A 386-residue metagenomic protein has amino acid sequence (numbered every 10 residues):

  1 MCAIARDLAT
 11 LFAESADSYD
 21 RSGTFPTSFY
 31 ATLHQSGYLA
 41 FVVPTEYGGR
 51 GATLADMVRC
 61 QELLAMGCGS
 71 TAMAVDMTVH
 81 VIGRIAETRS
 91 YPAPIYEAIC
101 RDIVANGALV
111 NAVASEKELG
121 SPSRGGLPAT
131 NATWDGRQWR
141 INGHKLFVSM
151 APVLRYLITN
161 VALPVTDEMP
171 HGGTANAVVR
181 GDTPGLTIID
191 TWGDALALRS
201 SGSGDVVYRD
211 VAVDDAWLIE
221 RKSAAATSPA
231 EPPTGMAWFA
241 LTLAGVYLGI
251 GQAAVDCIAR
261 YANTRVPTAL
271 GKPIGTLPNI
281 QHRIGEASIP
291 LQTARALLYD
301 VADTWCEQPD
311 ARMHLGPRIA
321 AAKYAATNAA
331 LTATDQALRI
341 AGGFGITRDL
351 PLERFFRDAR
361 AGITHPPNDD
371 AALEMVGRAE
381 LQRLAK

Functional and structural regions predicted by a protein language model:
R6, G249, G285, Q292 (+2 more regions): Generic structural signal for well-ordered, non-transmembrane alpha-helical segments in soluble/cytosolic regions
A13, D17-D20, Q292-A325, L338-A341 (+1 more regions): C-terminal helix-coil-helix/basic helical segment that borders enzyme active sites and/or dimer interfaces and provides
T27-Q35, F41-S149: Glycine-rich flavin
Y30-A31, K272-L277, E307-A322, G345-A361: Charge-rich, acidic-biased intrinsically disordered regions
H144-I188: A short core secondary-structure module
L146-A151, A197, M236-T242, G362-H365: Glycine-rich phosphate/pyrophosphate-binding beta-alpha loops
G193-L291: Glycine-rich beta->alpha junctions and the first turn(s) of the following alpha-helix
A341-K386: Glycine-rich phosphate/cofactor-binding loops in nucleotide/flavin-utilizing enzymes
